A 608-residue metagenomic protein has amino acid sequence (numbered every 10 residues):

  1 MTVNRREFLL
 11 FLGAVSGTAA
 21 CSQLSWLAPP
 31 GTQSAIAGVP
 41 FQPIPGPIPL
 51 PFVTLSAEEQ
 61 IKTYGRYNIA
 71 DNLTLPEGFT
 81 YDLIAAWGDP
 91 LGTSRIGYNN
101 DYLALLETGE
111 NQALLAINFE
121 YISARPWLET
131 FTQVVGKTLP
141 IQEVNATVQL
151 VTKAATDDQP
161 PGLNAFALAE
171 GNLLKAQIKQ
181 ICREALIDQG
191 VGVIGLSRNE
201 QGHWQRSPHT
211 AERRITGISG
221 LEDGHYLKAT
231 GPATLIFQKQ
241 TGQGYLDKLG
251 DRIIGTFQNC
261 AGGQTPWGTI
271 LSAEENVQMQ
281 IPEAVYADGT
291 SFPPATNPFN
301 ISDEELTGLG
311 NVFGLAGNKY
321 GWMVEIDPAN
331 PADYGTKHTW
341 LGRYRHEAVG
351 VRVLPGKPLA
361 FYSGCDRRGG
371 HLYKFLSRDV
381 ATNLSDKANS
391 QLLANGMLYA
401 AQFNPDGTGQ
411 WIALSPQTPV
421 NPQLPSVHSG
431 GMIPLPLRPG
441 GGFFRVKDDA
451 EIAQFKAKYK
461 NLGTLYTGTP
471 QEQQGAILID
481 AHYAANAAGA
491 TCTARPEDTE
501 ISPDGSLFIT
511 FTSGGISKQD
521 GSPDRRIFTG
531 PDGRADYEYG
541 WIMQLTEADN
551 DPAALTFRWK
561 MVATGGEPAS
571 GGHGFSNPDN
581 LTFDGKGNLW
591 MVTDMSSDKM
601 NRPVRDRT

Functional and structural regions predicted by a protein language model:
M1-S16: N-terminal secretory signal peptides and thylakoid transit peptides that target proteins across membranes
L12-T608: Conserved small-residue
